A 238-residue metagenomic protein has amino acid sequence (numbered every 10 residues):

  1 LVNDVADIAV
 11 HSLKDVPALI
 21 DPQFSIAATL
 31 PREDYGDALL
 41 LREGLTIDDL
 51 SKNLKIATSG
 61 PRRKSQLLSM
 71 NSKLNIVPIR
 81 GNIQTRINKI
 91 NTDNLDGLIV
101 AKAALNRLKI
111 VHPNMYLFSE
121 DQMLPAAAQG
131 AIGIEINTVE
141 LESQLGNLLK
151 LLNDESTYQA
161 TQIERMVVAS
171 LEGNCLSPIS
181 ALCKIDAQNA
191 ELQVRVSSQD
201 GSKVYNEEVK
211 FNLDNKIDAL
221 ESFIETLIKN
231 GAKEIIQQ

Functional and structural regions predicted by a protein language model:
V2, D7, T58, A128-A131 (+1 more regions): Short glycine/serine/threonine-biased micro-segments
V2, D7-S12, D96-A101: Paired acidic/hydrophobic, glycine-rich loop segments that form the ligand-binding mouth/hinge of periplasmic-binding
A6-D7, I20, G36-A38, R80 (+2 more regions): Mixed-charge, polar/low-complexity N-terminal
L13-K73, E140: A conserved helix-loop-strand patch within extracytoplasmic ligand-binding domains of the periplasmic binding
S69-Q238: Small-molecule-sensing regulatory modules
